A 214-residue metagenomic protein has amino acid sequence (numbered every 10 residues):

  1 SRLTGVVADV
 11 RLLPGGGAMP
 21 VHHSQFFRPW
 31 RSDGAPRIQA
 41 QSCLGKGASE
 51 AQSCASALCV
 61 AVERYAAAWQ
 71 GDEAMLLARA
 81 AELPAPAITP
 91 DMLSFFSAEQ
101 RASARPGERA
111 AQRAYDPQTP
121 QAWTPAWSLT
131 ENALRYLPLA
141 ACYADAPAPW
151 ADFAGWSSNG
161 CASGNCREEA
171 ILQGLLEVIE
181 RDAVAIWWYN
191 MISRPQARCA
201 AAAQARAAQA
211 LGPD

Functional and structural regions predicted by a protein language model:
S1-D214: Helix-coil modules at protein/domain termini and other flexible surface or pore-lining loops, especially C-terminal
